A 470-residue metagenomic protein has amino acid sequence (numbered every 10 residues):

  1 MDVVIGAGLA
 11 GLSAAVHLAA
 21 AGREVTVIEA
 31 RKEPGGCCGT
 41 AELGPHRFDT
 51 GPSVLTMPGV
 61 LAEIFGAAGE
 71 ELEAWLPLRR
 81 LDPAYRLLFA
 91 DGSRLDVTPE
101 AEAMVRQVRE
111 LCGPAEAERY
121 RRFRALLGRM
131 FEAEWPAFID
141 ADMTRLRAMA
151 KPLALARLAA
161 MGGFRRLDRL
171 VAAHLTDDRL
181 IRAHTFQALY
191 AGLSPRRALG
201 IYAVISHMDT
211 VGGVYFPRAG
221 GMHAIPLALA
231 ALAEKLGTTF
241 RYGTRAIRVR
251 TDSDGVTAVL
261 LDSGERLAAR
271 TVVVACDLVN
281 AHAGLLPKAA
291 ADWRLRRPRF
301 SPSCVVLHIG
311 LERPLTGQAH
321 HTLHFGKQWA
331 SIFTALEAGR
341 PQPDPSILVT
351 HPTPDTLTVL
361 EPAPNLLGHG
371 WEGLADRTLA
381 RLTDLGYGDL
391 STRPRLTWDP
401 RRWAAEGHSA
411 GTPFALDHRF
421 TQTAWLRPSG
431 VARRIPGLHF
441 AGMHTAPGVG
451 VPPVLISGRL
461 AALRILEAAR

Functional and structural regions predicted by a protein language model:
D2-A133: N-terminal glycine-rich phosphate/pyrophosphate-binding loop and immediately adjacent elements
P52, M443-L466: A conserved FAD-binding loop/helix module that cradles the flavin
A90-L199: Rossmann-like flavin
D177-A191, D344-L348, Y387-P447: A glycine-rich dinucleotide-binding beta-alpha-beta segment and adjacent secondary-structure elements that constitute
V204-V256: Helical element adjacent to the flavin cofactor pocket in flavoenzyme catalytic cores
R245-P354: Mid-domain catalytic core of redox enzymes that form a hydrophobic substrate pocket/lid adjacent to a catalytic redox
T251, E467-R470: Active-site-proximal substrate-binding core of FAD-dependent oxidoreductases
E312-A404: C-terminal segments that line or cap access tunnels to active or ligand-binding sites in enzymes and enzyme-associated
